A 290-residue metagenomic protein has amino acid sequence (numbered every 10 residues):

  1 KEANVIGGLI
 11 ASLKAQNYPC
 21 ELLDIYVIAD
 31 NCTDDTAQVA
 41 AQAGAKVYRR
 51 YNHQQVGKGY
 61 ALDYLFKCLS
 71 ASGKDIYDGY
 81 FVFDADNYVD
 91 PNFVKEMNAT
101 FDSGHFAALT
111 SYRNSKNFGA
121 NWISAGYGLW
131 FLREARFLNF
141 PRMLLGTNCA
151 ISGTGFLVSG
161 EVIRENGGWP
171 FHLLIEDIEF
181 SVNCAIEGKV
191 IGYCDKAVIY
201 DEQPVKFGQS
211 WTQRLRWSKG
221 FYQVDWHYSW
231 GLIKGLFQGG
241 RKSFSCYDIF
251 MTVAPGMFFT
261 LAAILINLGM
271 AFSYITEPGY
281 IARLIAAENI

Functional and structural regions predicted by a protein language model:
G7, D34-A41, R49, N92: Acidic helix N-cap motif at the loop->helix transition within catalytic regions of sugar-transfer enzymes
A11-L22: Short, acidic, metal-binding catalytic loop of nucleotide-sugar glycosyltransferases
A29-A37, N52-Q54, Y88: A conserved acidic beta->alpha catalytic loop
D35, F83-T100: Acidic donor-binding/catalytic loop of UDP-sugar-dependent glycosyltransferases, especially processive GT2
R49-K74, N92-L174, W211, L215-W226: Long helical/loop segments within the catalytic core of UDP-sugar-dependent glycosyltransferases, especially the large
Y80: Short aromatic/hydrophobic "clamp" motif used to bind/position activated sugar donors
L145-G146, V205-I290: Basic/Trp-rich segment in TM-proximal cytosolic loops or flexible interdomain/linker regions
S181-I199: Catalytic donor-sugar/metal-binding loop of nucleotide-sugar-dependent glycosyltransferases
